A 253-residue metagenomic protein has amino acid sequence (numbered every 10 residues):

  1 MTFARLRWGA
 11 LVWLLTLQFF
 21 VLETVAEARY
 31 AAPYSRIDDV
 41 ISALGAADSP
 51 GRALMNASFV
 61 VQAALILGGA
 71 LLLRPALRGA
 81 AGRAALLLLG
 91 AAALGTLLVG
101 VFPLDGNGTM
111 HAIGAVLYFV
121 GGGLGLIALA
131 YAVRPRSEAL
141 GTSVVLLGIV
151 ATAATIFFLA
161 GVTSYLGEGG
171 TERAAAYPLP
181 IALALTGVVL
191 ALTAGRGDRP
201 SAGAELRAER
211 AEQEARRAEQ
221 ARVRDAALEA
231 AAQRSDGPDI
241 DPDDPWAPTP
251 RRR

Functional and structural regions predicted by a protein language model:
T2-R29, V188: N-terminal signal-anchor transmembrane alpha helix
F3, L72-A84, V133-G141: Membrane-interface helix-boundary motifs at transmembrane edges
W8-W13, A80-G90, G141-V144: Interfacial segments of alpha-helical transmembrane regions
L11-V12, T16, S58-G68, G121-L129 (+1 more regions): Hydrophobic cores of alpha-helical transmembrane segments in multi-pass inner/ER membrane proteins, independent
V21-A28, R36, L94-G108, V150-G169: C-terminal ends of transmembrane alpha-helices and the immediately adjacent extracellular/lumenal or cytosolic loop
S42-A64: Interfacial helix-start motif at the membrane-water boundary
G95-V133: Membrane-proximal helix-loop-helix units in multi-pass membrane proteins
A132-P248: Terminal transmembrane helical module of multi-pass membrane proteins
